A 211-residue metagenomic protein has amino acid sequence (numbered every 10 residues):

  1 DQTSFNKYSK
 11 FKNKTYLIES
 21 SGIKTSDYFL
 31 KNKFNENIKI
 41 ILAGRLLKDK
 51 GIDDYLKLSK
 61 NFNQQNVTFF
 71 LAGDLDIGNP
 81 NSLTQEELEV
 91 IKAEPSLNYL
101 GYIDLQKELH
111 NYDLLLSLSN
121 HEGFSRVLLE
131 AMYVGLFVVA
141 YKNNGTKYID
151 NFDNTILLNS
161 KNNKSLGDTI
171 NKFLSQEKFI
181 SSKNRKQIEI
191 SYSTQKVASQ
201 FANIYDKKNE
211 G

Functional and structural regions predicted by a protein language model:
D1-F29, N35: Donor nucleotide-sugar binding/catalytic pocket of nucleotide-sugar-dependent glycosyltransferases
T3-F5, T68-L100: Short, structured helix-loop element that forms part of the nucleotide-activated donor/catalytic region
I38, L47-N61, L129: A conserved mid-protein helix/loop that constitutes part of the nucleotide-sugar donor-binding site
L97-L109, K161: Conserved active-site histidine-acidic residue motif and adjacent donor-binding/catalytic loop of glycosyltransferases
N120: Aromatic "clamp/platform" in nucleotide-sugar-dependent glycosyltransferases that forms part of the donor/acceptor
F137-A140: Short hydrophobic beta-strand element within catalytic cores of glycosyltransferases and related nucleotide-activated
F152-K164, K172-E177: Conserved acidic donor-binding segment of nucleotide-sugar-dependent glycosyltransferases
K178-E210: A charged, aromatic-enriched C-terminal amphipathic alpha-helix characteristic of glycosyltransferases across folds
